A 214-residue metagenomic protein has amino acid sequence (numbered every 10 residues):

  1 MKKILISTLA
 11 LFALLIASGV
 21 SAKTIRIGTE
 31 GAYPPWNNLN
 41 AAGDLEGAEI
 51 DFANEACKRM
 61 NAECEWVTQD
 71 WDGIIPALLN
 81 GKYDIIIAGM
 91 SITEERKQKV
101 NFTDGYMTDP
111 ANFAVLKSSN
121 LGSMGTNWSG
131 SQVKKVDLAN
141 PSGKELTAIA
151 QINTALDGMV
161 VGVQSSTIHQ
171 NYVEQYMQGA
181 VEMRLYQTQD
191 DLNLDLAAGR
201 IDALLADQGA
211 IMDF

Functional and structural regions predicted by a protein language model:
M1-T8: Bacterial N-terminal signal peptides that target proteins for export
A17-G19: N-terminal signal peptide c-region/cleavage motif recognized by signal peptidases
A22-M90, Q98: Extracytoplasmic small-molecule ligand-binding "clamshell" domains of the periplasmic binding protein/Venus flytrap
I50-D51, E65-P76, T147-A148, M183-A198: Short helix-initiation/N-cap motifs at beta->coil->alpha
C57-V67, A155-V160, Q175-T188, R200: A local structural motif
A62, S91, Q98, D104-V161 (+1 more regions): A conserved helix-loop-strand patch within extracytoplasmic ligand-binding domains of the periplasmic binding
V67, D84-G89, V181-R184, D202-D207: Paired acidic/hydrophobic, glycine-rich loop segments that form the ligand-binding mouth/hinge of periplasmic-binding
D72-P76, G89-K99, Q170-Y176, D190-N193 (+1 more regions): A ligand-binding cleft/hinge motif common to bilobed small-molecule-binding domains
